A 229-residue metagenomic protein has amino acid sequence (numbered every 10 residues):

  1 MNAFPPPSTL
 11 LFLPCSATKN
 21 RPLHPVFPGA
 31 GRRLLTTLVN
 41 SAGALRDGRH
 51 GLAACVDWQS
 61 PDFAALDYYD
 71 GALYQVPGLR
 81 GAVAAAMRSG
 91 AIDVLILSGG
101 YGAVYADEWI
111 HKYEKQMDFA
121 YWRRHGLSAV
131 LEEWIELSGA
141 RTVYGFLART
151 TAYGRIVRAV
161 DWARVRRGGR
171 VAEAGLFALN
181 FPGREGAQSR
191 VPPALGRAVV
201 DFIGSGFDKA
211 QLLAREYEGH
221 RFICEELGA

Functional and structural regions predicted by a protein language model:
M1-A229: Peripheral peptide segments
